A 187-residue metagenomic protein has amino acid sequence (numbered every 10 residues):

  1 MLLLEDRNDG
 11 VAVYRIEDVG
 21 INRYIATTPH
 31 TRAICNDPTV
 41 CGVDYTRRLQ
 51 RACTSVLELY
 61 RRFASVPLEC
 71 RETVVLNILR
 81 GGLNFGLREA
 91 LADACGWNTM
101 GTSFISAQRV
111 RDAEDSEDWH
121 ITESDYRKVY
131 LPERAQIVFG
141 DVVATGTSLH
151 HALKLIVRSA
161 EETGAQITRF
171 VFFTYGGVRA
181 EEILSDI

Functional and structural regions predicted by a protein language model:
M1-I187: PRPP-associated nucleotide enzymes
